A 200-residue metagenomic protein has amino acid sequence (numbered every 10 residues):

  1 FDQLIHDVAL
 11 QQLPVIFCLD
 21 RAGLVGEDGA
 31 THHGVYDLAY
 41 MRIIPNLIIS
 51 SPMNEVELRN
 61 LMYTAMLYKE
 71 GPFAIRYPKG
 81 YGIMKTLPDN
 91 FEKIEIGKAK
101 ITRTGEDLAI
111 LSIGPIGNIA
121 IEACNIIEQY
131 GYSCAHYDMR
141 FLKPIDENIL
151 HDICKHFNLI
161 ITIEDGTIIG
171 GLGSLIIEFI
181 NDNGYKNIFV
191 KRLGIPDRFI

Functional and structural regions predicted by a protein language model:
F1: Interface signal in eukaryotic adaptor modules for cytoskeleton, membrane trafficking, and small-GTPase signaling
L10-L19, L24-G34, L38, L67-I200: Thiamine diphosphate
I49-M53, C134-Y137: Short, well-structured beta-strand/strand-turn elements
S51-Y68: Conserved glycine-bearing catalytic or ligand-binding loops at nucleotide- and phosphate-handling centers of large
